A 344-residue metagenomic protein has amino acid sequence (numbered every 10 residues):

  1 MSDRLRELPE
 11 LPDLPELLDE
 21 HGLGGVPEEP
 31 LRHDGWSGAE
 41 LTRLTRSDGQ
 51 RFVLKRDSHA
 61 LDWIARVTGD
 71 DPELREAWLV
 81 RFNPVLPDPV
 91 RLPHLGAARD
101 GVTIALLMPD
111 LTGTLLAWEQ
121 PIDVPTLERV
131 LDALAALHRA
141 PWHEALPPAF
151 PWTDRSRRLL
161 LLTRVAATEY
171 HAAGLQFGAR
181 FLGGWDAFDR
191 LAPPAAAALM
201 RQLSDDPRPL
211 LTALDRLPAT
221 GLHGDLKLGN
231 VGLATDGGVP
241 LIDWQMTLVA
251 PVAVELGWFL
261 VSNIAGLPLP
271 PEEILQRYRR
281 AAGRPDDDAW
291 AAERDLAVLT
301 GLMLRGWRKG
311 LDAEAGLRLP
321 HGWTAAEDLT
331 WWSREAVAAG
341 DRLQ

Functional and structural regions predicted by a protein language model:
M1-V102, L210-L214, A234-V239, A338-Q344: Conserved NTP-binding catalytic cores of kinases and kinase-like/nucleotidyltransferase enzymes across multiple kinase
W78, V252-R284, L299-T324: Active-site activation/catalytic loop segments of kinase-like enzymes and analogous catalytic loops in related
G96-L127: Conserved structural core of kinase catalytic domains
A117-R157: Conserved kinase catalytic-core helix
F150-L210: Active-site catalytic-loop/activation-segment of kinase and kinase-like phosphoryl-transfer enzymes
L214-T220: Protein kinase catalytic-loop region centered on the HRD/HxD motif
G221-H223, L228: Catalytic-loop of the protein kinase fold
G229-W258: Catalytic activation segment of kinase domains across protein kinase-like and atypical kinase folds
